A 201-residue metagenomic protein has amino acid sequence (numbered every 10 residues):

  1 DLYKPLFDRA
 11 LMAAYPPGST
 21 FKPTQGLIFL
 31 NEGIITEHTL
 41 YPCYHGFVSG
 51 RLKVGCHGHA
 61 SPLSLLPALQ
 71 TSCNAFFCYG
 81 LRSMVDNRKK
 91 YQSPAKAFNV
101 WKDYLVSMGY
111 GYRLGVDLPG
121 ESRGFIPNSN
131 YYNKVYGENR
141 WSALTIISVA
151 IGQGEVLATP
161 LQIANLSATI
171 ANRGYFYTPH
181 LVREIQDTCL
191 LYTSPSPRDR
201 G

Functional and structural regions predicted by a protein language model:
D1-T20, T24-S194: Beta-lactam-recognizing serine transpeptidase/beta-lactamase-like catalytic domain environment
P195-G201: A short, hydrophobic C-terminal helix/tail in secreted or cell-surface proteins
